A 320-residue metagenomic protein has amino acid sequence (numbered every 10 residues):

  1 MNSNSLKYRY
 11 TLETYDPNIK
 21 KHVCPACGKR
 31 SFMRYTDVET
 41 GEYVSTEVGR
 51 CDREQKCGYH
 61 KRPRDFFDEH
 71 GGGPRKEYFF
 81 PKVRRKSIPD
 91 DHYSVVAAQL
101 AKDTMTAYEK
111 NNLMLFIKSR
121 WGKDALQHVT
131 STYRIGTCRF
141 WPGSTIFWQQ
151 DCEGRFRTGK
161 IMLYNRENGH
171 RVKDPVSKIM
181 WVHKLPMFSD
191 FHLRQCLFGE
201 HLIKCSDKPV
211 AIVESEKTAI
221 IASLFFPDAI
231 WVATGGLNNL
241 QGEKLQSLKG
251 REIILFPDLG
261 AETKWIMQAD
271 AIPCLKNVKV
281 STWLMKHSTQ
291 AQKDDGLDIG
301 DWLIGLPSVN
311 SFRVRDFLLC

Functional and structural regions predicted by a protein language model:
M1-K7, N18, H22-A26, R50 (+3 more regions): TOPRIM fold recognition
M1-S144, E153-F156, Y164-P186, L240 (+1 more regions): Non-catalytic accessory segments of DNA primases and related replication-initiation nucleases
N2, I146-K249: Phosphate-handling DNA/RNA-contact segment within nucleic-acid enzymes
S31-R34, K56, C196-L197, D298-W302: Residue-level preference for alpha-helix termini and adjacent loops
Y59-F67, W148-M162, D258, D301-L318: Short, Lys/Arg-enriched charge-dense amphipathic segments
